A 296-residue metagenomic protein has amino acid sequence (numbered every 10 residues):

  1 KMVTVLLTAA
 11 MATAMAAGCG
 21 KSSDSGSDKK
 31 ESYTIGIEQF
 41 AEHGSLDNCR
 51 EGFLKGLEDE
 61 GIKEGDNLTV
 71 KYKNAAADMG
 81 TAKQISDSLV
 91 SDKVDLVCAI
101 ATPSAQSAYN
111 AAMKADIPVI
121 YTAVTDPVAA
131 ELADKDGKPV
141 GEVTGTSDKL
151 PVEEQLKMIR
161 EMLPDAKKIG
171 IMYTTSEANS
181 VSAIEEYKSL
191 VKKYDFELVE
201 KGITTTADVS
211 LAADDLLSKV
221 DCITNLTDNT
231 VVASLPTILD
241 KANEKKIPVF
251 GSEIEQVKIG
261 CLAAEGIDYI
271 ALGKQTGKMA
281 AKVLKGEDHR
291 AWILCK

Functional and structural regions predicted by a protein language model:
K1-T34, D59-K63: Short, low-complexity disordered leader/linker segments with a strong preference for bacterial N-terminal type II
T34-E60, K71-G80, S176-S180, T230: Extracytoplasmic "Venus flytrap"
I35, F53, T144-V191, W292-K296: An alpha-beta-alpha
T69-S91, G202-L216: Structural motif
N74-D134, D228-N243, I247-F250: Beta-alpha junction/loop-to-helix N-cap segments that form part of ligand/metal-binding clefts
A129-R160, I259-K274: Short beta-strand elements at the ligand-binding edges of bilobed clamshell
M172, A178-E253: Pocket-lining segment of extracytoplasmic ligand-binding domains
K282-K296: Hinge/cleft segment of the Venus flytrap/periplasmic-binding protein
